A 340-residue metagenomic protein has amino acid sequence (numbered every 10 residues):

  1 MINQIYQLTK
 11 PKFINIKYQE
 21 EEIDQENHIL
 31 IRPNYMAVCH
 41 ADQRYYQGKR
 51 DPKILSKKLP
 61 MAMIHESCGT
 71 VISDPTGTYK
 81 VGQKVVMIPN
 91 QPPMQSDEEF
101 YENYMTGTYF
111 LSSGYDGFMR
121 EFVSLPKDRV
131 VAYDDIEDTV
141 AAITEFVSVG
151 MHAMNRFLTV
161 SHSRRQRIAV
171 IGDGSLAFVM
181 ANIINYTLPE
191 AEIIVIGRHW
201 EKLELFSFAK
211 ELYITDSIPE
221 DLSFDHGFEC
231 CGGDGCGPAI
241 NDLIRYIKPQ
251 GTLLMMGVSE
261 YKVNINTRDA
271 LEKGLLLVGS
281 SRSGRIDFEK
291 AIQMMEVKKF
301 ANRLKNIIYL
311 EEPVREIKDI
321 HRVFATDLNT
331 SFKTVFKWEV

Functional and structural regions predicted by a protein language model:
E22-M36, R50-M94, D134-I136: Glycine-rich beta-strand-centered segment in the early N-terminal region that forms part of a ligand/cofactor-binding
A37, P75, N90, C231-G235 (+1 more regions): Short glycine-/small-residue-rich Rossmann-like dinucleotide-binding loops
V85, I168, G227: Receiver (REC) domain switch-region micro-motif
Q91-R167: NAD(P)H dinucleotide-binding glycine-rich loop of Rossmann-like/cofactor-binding domains, especially the beta1-alpha1
I136-T215: Mid-domain Rossmann-like dinucleotide-binding core that forms the NAD(H)/NADP(H) cofactor-binding site
T159-R165, Y186-P189, L203-L276: Glycine-rich cofactor phosphate-binding loops and adjacent beta1-alpha1 units of small-molecule cofactor enzyme domains
R198-H199, S259, S283: Residues in the short beta-alpha loop(s) of Rossmann-like NAD(P)-binding domains
R285-V340: C-terminal hydrophobic helical "lid"/dimerization subdomain of Rossmann-like NAD(P)H-dependent oxidoreductases
